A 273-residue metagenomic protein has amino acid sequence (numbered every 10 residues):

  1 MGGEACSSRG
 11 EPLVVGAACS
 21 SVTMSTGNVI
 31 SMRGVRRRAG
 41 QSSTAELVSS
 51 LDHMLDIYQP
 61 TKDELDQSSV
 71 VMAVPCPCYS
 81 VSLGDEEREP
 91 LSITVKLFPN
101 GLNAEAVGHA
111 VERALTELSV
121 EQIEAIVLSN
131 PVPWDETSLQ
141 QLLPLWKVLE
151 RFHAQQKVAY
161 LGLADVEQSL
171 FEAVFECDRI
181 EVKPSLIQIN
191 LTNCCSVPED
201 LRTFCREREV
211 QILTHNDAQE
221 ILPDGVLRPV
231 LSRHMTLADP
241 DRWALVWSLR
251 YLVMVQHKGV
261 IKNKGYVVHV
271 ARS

Functional and structural regions predicted by a protein language model:
M1-L91, P99-L102, M254-V270: Alpha/beta catalytic barrel-like cores
G2-E11, N130-S273: Beta/alpha (TIM)-barrel catalytic core signal, keyed to glycine-rich beta->alpha loops juxtaposed to Asp/Glu that bind
Y79-R88, L115-V120, D178-R179: Acidic (Asp/Glu)-rich catalytic clusters
E86-S92, V120-A125, V158, P184: A general structural motif
T94-A106, W134-S138: Active-site mouth loops of central-metabolism enzymes
L97, R113, L161: Short, flexible active-site loop motifs that bind/organize anionic cofactors or intermediates
L102-S119, F171: Short, acidic/polar
E117-E136: Active-site groove signature of glycoside hydrolases
